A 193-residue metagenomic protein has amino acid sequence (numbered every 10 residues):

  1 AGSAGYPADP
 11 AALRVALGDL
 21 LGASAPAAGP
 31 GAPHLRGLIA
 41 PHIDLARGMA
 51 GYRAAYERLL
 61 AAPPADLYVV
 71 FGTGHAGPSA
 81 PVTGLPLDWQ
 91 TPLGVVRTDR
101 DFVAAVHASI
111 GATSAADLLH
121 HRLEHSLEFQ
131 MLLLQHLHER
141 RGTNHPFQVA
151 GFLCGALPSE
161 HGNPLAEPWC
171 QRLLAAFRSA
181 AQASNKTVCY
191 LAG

Functional and structural regions predicted by a protein language model:
A1-G193: Active-site histidine-anchored catalytic micro-motif
